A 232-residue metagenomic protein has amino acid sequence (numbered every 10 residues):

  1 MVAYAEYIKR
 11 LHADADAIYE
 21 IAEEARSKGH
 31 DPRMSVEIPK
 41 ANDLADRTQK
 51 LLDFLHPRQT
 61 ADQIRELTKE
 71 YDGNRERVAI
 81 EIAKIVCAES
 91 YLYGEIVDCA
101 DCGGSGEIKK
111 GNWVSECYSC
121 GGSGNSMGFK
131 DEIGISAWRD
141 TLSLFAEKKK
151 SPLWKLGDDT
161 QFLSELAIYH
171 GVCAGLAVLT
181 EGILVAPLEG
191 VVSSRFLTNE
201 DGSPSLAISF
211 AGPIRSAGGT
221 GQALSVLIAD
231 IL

Functional and structural regions predicted by a protein language model:
M1-I96, C120, M127-L232: Extended, Lys/Arg-rich, non-catalytic nucleic-acid recognition/anchoring regions of very large nucleic-acid-interacting
I18, C99-G104: Non-transmembrane amphipathic alpha-helical segments
I96, G111-V114: Processing junctions and N-termini across compartments
D98-D101, E116-S119: The −1 position to Zn-ligating cysteines in a subset of zinc-ribbon hairpins
G103-G106, G121-G124: Cys/His-coordinated zinc-binding microdomains
I108-G111, S126-M127: Short, non-ligating residues that shape and space the ligands of small metal-coordination modules and catalytic
